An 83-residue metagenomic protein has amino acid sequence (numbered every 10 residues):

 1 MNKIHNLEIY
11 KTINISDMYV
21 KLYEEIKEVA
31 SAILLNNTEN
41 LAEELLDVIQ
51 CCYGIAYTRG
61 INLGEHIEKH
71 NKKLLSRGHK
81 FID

Functional and structural regions predicted by a protein language model:
M1-D83: Flexible "arm" and connector segments at domain edges
